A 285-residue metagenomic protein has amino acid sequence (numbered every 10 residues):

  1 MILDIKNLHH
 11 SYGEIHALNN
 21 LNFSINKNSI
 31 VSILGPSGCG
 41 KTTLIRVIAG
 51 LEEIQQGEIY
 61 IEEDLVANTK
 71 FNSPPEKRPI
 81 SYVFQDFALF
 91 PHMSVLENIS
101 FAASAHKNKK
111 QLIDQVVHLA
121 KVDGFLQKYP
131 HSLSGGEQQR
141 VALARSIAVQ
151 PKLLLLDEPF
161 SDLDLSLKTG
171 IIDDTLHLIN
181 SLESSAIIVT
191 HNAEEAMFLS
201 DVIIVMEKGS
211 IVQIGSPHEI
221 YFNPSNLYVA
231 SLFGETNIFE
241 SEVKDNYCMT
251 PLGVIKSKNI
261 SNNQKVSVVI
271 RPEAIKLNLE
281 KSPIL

Functional and structural regions predicted by a protein language model:
V31-S32, Y82: Short beta-strand immediately N-terminal to the Walker A/P-loop
L34-P36: The feature captures the beta-strand-to-loop junction immediately N-terminal to the Walker
A49: Helix-to-loop junction immediately C-terminal to a conserved catalytic motif
G57-N68: Conserved ABC transporter NBD signature motif
P79-S81, Q85, L89, S94-Y228: ABC ATPase nucleotide-binding domains
P251-L285: Glycine/charge-rich catalytic "coupling/switch" loops of P-loop NTPases
